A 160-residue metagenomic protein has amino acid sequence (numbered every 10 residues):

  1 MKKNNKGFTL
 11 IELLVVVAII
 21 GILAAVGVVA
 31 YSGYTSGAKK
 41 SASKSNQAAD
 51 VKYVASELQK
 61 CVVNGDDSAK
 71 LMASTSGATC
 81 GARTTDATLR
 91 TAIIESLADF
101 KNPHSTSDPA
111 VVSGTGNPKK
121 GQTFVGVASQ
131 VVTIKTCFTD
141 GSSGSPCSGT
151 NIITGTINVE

Functional and structural regions predicted by a protein language model:
K2-A49: Amphipathic alpha-helical segments typified by the pilin-like N-terminal helix that continues immediately C-terminal
G7-I11, I20, A55, D86 (+1 more regions): Generic N-terminal initiation segments characterized by hydrophobic and/or small/turn-forming residues
K40-N64: Extended, polar beta-sheet/loop recognition surfaces of beta-rich domains that mediate binding to diverse ligands
S56-E160: Periplasmic/extracellular, small/polar-rich flexible segments of pilin-like filament-forming proteins
